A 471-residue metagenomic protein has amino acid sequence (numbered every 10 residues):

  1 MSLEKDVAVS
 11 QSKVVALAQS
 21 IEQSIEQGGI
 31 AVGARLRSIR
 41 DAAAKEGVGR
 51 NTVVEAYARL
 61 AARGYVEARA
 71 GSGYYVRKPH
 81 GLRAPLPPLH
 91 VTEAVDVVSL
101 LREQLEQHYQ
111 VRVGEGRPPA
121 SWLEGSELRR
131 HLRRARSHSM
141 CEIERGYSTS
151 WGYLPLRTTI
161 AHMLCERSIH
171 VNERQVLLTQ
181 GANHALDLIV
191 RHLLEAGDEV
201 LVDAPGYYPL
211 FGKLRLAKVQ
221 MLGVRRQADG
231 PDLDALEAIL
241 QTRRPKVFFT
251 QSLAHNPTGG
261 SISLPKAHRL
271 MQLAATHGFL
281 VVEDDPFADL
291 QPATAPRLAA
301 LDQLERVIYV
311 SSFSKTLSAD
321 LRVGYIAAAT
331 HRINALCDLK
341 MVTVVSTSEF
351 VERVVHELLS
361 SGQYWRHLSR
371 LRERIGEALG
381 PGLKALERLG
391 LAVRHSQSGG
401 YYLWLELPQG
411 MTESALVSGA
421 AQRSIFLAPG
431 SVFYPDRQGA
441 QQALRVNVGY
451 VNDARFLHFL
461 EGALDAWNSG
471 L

Functional and structural regions predicted by a protein language model:
M1-R136, C337, M341-T347, E357-L359 (+8 more regions): N-terminal basic, amphipathic alpha-helical segments
E67-A68, V171, L427-A428: Short beta-strand "wing" residues that participate in macromolecule-binding interfaces
L128, Q303-E373: Conserved core segment of the aminotransferase class I/II
E142-H277, D289-L301, I375, E461-L464 (+1 more regions): Conserved core of the PLP fold type I
V200-V202, V282, L427-P429: Short hydrophobic beta-strand element within catalytic cores of glycosyltransferases and related nucleotide-activated
E373-L383, V393-E406: Conserved glycine-rich beta-strand-loop-beta hairpin in the small C-terminal domain of fold type I
